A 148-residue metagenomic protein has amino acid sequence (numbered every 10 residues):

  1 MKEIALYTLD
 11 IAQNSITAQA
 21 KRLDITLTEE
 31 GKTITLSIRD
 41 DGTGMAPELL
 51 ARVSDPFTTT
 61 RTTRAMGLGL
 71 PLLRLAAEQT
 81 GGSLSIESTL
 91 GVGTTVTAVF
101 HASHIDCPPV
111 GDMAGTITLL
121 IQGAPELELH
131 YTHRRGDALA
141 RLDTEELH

Functional and structural regions predicted by a protein language model:
M1-L27, A76: Conserved ATP-binding N-box helix of the HATPase_c
K2, L75-H148: Flexible, glycine-/charge-rich segments associated with ATP-binding catalytic modules
T28-L36: Short beta-strand-loop-beta element adjacent to the nucleotide/active-site pocket used for signaling
D40: Acidic ATP/Mg2+-coordinating residue in the GHKL
M45-F57: Short conserved segment of the HATPase_c
T60-R61, S103: Hanks-type protein kinase catalytic core
T63-A76, M113: Glycine-rich phosphate-binding loop
